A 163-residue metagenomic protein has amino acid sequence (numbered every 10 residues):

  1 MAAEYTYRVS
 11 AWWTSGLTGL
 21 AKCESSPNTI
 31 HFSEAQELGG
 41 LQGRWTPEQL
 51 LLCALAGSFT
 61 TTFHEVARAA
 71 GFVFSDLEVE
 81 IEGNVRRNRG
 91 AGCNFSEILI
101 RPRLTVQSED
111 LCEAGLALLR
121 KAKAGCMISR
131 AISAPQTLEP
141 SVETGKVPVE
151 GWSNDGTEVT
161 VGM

Functional and structural regions predicted by a protein language model:
M1-C53, H64-M163: Extended beta-strand/beta-hairpin segments
S58-F59: Alpha-helical metal-binding/catalytic segments enriched in His/Glu/Asp
